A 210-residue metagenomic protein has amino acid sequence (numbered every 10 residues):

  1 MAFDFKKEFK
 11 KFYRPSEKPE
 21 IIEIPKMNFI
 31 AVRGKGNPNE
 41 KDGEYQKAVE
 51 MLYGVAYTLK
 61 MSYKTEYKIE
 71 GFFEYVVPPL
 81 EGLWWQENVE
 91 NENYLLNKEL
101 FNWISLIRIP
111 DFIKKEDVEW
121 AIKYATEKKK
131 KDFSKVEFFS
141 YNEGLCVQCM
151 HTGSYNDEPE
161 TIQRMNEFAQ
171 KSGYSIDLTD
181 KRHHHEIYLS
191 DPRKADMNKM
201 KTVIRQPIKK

Functional and structural regions predicted by a protein language model:
M1-K210: A solvent-exposed interaction/effector surface
